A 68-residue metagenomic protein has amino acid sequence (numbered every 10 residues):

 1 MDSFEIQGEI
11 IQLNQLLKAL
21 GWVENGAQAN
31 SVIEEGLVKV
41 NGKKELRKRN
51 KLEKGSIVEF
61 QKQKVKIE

Functional and structural regions predicted by a protein language model:
M1-I11: A detector for short, charged/polar N-terminal pre-domain segments
M1-S3, S31-L37, K62: Charged, low-complexity, helix/coiled-coil-prone segments
S3, R49, I57-E68: A positively charged, amphipathic N-terminal helix/segment that binds anionic biomolecules
E9-K54: A basic, amphipathic helix-loop patch mediating RNA/tRNA/ribosome contacts
